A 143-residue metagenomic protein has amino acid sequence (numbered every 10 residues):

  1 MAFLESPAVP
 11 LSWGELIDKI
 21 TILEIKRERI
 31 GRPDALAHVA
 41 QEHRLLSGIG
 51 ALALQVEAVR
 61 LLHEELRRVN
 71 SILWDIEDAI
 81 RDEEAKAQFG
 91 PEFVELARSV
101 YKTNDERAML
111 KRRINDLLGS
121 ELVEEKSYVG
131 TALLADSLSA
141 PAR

Functional and structural regions predicted by a protein language model:
M1-R143: Extended, charge-rich alpha-helical interface modules
